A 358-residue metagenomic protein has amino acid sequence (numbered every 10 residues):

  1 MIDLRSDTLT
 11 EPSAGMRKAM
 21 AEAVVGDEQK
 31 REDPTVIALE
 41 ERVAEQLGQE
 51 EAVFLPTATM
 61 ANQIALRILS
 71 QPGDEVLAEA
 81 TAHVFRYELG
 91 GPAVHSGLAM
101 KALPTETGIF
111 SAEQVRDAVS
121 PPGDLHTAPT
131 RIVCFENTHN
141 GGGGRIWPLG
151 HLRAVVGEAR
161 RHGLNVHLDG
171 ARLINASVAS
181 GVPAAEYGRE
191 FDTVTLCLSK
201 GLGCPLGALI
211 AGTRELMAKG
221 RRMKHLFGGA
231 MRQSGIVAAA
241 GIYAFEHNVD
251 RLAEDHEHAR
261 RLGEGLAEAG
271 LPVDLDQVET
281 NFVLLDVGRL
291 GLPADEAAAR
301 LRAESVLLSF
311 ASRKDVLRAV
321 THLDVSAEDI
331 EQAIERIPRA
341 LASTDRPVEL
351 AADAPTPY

Functional and structural regions predicted by a protein language model:
M1-E304, S309-V325, A333-Y358: Conserved PLP-enzyme active-site core in the AAT-like
